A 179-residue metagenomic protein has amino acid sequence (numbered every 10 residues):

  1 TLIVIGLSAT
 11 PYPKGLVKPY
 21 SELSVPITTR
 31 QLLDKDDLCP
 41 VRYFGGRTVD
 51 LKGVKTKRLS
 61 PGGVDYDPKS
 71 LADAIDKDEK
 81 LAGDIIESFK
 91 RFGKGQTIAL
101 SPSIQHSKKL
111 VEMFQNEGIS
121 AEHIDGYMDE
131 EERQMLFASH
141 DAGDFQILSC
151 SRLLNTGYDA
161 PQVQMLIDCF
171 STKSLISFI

Functional and structural regions predicted by a protein language model:
T1-F44: Post-DEXD/H (motif II) to motif III coupling segment of the RecA-like Helicase ATP-binding lobe
L2-I3, S21-E22, L38-V41, E117-S120 (+2 more regions): Short glycine-/polar-rich loops that comprise or flank the Walker A/P-loop and associated switch/sensor motifs
A9-K14, Q31-D34, R47-K52, I104-Q105 (+3 more regions): Conserved nucleotide-binding/hydrolysis micro-motifs of P-loop NTPases
D34-K80, Q115-S120: Inter-lobe coupling/hinge segments of SF2-like helicase ATPases
L71-E117: Conserved strand-helix element at the start of the C-terminal RecA-like helicase core
I98-L100, E122, I167: Conserved beta-strand elements of the Class I
S107-E112, I119-N155: Conserved helicase ATPase core of P-loop NTP-dependent helicases/translocases
Q146-S151, T156-S171, I176-F178: A short beta-strand element within the Helicase C-terminal
